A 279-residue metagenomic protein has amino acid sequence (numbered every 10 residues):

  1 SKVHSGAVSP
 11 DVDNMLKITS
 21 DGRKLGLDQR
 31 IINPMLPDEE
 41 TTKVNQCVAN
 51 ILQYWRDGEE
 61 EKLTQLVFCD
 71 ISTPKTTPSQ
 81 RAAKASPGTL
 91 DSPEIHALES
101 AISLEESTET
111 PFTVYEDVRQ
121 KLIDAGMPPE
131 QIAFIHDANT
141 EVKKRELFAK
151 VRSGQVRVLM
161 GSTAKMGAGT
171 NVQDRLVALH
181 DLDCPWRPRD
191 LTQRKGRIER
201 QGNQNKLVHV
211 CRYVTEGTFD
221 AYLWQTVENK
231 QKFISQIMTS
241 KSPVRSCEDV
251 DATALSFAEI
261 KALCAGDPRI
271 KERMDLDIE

Functional and structural regions predicted by a protein language model:
S1-F112, E116-D124, M274-I278: Conserved helicase/translocase motor-coupling segment
D11-I18, K43, C47-N50, V114 (+7 more regions): Helical mechanochemical/support elements of P-loop NTPase systems and associated helical scaffolds
G22, K75-T77, K144-F148, S153 (+2 more regions): SF2 helicase motor core recognition
R23, T64-I71, E99, S103-E109 (+5 more regions): Short beta-strand segments
K24-I32, D70-P74, N139-T140, K165-G167 (+4 more regions): Short, solvent-exposed loop/turn segments at secondary-structure junctions
E61-L63, P128-E130, A168, Q204-L207: Residue-level signal for beta-strand positions within conserved beta-sheet cores that form or flank
E116-I123, P128-M166: Conserved helicase ATPase core of P-loop NTP-dependent helicases/translocases
W186-L276: A conserved SF2-helicase RecA2
